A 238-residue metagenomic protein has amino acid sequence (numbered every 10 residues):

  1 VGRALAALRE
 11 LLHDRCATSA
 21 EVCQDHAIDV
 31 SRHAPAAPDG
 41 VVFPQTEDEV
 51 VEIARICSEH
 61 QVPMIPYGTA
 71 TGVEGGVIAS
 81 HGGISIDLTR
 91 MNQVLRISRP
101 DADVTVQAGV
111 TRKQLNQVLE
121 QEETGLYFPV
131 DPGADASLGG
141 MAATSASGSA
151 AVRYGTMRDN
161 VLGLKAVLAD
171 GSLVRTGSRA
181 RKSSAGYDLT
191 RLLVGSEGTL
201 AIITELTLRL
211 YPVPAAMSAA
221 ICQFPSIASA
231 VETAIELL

Functional and structural regions predicted by a protein language model:
V1-R55, G72-A102: N-terminal flexible segment immediately upstream of the FAD-binding catalytic core in FAD-dependent oxidoreductases
Y67-T71: Glycine-rich beta-strand-to-loop/alpha-helix junction loops that act as flexible
Q93-I97, D103-L238: FAD-binding subdomain of flavoenzyme oxidoreductases
